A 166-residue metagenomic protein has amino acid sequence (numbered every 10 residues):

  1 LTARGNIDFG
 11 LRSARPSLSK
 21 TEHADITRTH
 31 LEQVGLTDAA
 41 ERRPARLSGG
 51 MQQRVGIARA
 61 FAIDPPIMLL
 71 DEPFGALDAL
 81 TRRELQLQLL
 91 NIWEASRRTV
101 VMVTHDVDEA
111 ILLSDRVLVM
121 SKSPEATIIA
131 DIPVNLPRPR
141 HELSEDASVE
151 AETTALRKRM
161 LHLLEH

Functional and structural regions predicted by a protein language model:
R4-R12, A24, P133: Short helical segment in ABC ATPase nucleotide-binding domains corresponding to the A-loop/adjacent helical element
R15, K20-A39, N91: Conserved ABC ATPase "signature" region
R43-L47, M51: Conserved ABC ATPase signature
I57: Hydrophobic anchor residue at the start of the ABC signature
A62-P66: A short, proline-enriched helix->beta-strand linker immediately N-terminal to the Walker B motif in ABC-type P-loop
M68-D71: Catalytic Walker B motif of ABC-type/P-loop ATPase nucleotide-binding domains
R97-V103: Conserved H-loop
